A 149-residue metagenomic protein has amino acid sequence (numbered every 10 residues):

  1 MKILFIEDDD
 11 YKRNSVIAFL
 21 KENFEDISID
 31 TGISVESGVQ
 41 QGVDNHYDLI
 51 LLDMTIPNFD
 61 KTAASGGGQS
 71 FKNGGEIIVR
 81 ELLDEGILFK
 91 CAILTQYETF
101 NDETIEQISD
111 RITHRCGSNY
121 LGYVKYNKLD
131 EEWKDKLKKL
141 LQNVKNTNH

Functional and structural regions predicted by a protein language model:
M1-Y11, V16-L20: Conserved acidic segment of CheY-like receiver
E7-D8, T31-I33, D84, A92-H149: Output/docking surface of receiver
K12, D30, S70, G74: Soluble or luminal CAZymes and related metallo-dependent hydrolases
A18, T31-L49, P57-F59: Acidic, metal-coordinating helix/loop segments flanking the phosphotransfer/catalytic sites of two-component signaling
L20-D26: Short helix-loop-beta junction
V43-N45, F71, L83-L88: Conserved phosphotransfer cores of two-component systems
I50-L83, Y97-E98, D102-I105: Conserved phosphotransfer microenvironments
